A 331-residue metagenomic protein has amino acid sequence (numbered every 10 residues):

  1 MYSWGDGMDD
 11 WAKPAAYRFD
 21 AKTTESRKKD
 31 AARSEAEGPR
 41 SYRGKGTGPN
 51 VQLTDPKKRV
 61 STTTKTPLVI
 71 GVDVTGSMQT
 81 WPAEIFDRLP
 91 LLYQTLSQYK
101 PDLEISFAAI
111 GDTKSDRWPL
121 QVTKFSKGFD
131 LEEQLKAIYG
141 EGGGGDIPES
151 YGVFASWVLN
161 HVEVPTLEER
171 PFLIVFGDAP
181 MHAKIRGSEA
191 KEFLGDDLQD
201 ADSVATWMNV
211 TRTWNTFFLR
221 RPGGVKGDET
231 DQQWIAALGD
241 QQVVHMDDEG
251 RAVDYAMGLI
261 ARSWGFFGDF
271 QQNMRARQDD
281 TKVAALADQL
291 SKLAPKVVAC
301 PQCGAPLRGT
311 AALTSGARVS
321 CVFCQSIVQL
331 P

Functional and structural regions predicted by a protein language model:
M1-P331: Acidic, low-complexity intrinsically disordered regions
